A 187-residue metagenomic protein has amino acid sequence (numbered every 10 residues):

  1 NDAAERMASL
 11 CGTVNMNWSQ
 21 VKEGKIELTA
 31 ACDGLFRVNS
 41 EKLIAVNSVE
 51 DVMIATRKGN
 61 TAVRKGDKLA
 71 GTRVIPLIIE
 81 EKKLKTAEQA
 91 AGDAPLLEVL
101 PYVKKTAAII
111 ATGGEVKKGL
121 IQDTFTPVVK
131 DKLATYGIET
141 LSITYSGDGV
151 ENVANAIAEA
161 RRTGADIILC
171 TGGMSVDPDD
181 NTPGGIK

Functional and structural regions predicted by a protein language model:
N1-K187: Non-catalytic beta/alpha edge segments that cap or flank active sites
